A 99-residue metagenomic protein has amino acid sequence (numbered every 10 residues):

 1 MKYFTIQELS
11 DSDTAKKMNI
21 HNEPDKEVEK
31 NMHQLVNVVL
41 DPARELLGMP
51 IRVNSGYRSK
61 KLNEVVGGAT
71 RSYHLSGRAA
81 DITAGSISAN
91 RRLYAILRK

Functional and structural regions predicted by a protein language model:
K2-K99: Cell-envelope/glycan interface and biosynthesis
